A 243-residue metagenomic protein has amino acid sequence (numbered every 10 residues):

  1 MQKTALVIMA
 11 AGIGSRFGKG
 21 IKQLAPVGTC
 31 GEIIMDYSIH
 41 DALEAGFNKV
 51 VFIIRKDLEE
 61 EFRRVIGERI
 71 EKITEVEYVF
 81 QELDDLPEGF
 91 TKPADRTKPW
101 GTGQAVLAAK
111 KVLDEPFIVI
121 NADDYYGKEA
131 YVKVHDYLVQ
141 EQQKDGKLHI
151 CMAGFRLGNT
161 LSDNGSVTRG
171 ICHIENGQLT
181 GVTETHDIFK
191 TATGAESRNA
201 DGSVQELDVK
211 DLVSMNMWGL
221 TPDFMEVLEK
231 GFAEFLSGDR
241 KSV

Functional and structural regions predicted by a protein language model:
Q2-G67, I73-V76, Q81: N-terminal glycine-rich phosphate-binding loop and ensuing alpha1 helix
G14, Y125-G127: A short, conserved beta-strand element in the Rossmann-like catalytic core that flanks the donor/metal-binding loop
F62-I66, V134, L228: Hydrophobic packing residues within well-ordered alpha-helices of enzyme cores
I70-E115, N216: Short phosphate-binding loop-to-helix
E115-Y125: Short beta-strand-to-loop acidic/aromatic patch adjacent to the donor-nucleotide binding site
K128-W218: Conserved core of the sugar-phosphate nucleotidyltransferase
M217-L228: Conserved nucleotide-sugar donor-binding and metal-coordinating catalytic region shared by glycosyltransferases
V243: Conserved small/polar residues in nucleotide/adenosyl-binding loops
